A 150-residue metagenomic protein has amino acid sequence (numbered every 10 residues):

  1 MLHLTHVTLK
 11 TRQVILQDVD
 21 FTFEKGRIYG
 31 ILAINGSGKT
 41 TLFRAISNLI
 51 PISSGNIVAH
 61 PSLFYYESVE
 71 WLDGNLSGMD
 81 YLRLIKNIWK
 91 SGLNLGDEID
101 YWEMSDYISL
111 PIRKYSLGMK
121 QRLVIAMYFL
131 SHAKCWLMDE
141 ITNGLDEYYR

Functional and structural regions predicted by a protein language model:
L2, L16-D18: Conserved structural motif at the start of ABC-family nucleotide-binding domains
L32-I34: The feature captures the beta-strand-to-loop junction immediately N-terminal to the Walker
S47: Helix-to-loop junction immediately C-terminal to a conserved catalytic motif
V69, G74-S91: Q-loop/switch helix immediately C-terminal to the Walker
L93-I108, F129: Conserved ABC ATPase "signature" region
I125: Hydrophobic anchor residue at the start of the ABC signature
W136-E140: Catalytic Walker B motif of ABC-type/P-loop ATPase nucleotide-binding domains
T142-D146: Short loop immediately C-terminal to the Walker-B catalytic DE motif in ABC-type ATPase nucleotide-binding domains
